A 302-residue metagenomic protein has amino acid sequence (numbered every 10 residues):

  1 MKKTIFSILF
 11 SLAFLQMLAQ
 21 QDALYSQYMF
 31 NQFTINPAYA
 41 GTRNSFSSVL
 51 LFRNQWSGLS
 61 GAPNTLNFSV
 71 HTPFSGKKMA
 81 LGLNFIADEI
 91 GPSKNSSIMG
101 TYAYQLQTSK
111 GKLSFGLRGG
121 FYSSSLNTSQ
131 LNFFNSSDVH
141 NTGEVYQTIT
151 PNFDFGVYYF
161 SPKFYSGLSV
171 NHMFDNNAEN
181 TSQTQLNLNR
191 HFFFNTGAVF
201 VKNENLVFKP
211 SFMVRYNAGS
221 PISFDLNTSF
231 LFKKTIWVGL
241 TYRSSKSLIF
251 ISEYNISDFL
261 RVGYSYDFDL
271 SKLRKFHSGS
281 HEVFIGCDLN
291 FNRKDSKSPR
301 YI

Functional and structural regions predicted by a protein language model:
T4-L15: Sec-dependent N-terminal signal peptides
Q20-I302: Subset of outer-membrane beta-barrel
